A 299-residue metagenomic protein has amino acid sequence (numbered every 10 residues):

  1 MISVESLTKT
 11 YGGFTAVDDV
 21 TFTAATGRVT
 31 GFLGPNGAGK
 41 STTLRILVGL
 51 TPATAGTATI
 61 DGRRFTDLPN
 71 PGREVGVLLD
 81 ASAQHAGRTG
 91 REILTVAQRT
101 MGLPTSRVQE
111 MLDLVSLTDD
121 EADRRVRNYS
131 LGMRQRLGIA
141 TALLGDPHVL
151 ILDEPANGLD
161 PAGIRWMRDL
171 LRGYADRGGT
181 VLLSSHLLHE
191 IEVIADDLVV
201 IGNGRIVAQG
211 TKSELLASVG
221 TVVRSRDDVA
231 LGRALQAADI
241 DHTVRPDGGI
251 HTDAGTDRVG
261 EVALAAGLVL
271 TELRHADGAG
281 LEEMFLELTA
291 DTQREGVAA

Functional and structural regions predicted by a protein language model:
I2-V4, K9-L183, L188-H189, V193-G202: ABC transporter nucleotide-binding domains
T8, F65, R91, L188 (+3 more regions): Alpha-helix N-cap/helix-start and coil->helix boundary motif
S41, T105, D123, R134 (+4 more regions): Structural motif corresponding to alpha-helix initiation and N-cap regions
G62, G72, G90, N203 (+5 more regions): ATP/adenylate-binding site constellation spanning eukaryotic-like Ser/Thr protein kinases, ABC-transporter
L68, A142, L215, M284 (+1 more regions): Residues that scaffold the ATP/ADP-binding catalytic core of kinase and kinase-like folds
T118, V229, D239-H242, D257-G260 (+1 more regions): Extracytoplasmic/periplasmic regions of membrane proteins
M167-D253: ABC transporter nucleotide-binding domain
G255-A299: C-terminal coupling/interaction segments
